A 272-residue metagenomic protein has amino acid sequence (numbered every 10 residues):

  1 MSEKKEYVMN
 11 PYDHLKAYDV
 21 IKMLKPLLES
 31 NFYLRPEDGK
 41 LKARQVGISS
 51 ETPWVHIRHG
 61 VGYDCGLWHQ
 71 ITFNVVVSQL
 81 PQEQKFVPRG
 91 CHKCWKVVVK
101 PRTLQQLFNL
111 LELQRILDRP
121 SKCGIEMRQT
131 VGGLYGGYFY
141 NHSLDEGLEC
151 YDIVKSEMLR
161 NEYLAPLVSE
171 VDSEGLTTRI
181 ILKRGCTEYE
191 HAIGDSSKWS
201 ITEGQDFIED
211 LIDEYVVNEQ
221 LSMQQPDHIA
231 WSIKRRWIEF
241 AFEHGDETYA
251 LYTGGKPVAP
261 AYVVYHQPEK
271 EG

Functional and structural regions predicted by a protein language model:
M1, P120-K122, T178, K183-R184: Intrinsically disordered, low-complexity segments enriched in charged and polar residues
S2-E112, R119-E126, S196-G272: Charge-rich, low-complexity segments
H92-K100, G136-Y140, I181: Ordered hydrophobic segments in well-structured contexts
T103-L104, Y140-L148: Helix N-cap motif at beta-to-alpha junctions
L110-Q114, E149-E162: Short amphipathic alpha-helices in soluble, non-transmembrane regions that often serve as interface/regulatory elements
M127-S143: Histidine-centered divalent-metal-coordination microenvironment in nucleic-acid enzymes
S156-I193, Q205: Conserved short beta-strand edge segments in small beta-sheet-based binding/regulatory domains
